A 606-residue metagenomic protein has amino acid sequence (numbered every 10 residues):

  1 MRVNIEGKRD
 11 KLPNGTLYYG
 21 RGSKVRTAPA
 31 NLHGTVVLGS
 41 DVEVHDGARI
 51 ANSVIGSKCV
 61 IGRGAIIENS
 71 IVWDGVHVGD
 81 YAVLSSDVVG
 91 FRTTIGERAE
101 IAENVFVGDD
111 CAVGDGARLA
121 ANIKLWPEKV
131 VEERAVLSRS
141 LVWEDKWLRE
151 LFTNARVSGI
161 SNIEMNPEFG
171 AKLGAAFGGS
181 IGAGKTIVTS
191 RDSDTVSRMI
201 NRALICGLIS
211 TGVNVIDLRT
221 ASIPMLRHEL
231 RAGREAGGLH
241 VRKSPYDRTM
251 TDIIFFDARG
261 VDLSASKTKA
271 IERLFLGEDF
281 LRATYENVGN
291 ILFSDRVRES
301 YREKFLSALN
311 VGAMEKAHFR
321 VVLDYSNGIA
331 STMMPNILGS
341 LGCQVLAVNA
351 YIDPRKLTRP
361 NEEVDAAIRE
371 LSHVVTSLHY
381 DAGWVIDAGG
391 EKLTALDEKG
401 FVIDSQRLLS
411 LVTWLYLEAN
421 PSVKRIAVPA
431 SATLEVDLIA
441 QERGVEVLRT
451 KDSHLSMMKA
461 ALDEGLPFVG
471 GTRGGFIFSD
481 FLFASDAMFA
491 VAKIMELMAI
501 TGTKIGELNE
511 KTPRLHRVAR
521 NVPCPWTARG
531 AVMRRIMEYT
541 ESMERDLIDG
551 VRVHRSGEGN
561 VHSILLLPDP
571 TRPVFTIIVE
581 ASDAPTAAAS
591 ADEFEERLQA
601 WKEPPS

Functional and structural regions predicted by a protein language model:
M1-W147: Left-handed beta-helix
E144-L204, S210, N290-V321: An N-terminal, well-structured beta->alpha segment
A155, T189, L226, L239 (+9 more regions): Buried hydrophobic positions in well-ordered alpha/beta secondary-structure cores of metabolic enzymes
E168, K172, T249-L378: Gly/Ser/Thr-enriched, mixed-charge loops and adjacent short helices that form phosphate/oxyanion-binding elements
T186-T251, N336-L396: N-terminal small/polar loop signature for handling phosphorylated ligands or for N-terminal nucleophile
V215-P224, V402-S405, V428-P429, T450-K451: Active-site nucleophile and cofactor-binding loops and adjacent substrate-binding regions of central metabolic enzymes
D247-T251, F255-K269, R273, G277 (+1 more regions): Replace "Mg2+/Mn2+-dependent" with "divalent metal-dependent
D381-A382, E418-S606: Phosphate-binding and adjacent anionic-ligand microenvironments
